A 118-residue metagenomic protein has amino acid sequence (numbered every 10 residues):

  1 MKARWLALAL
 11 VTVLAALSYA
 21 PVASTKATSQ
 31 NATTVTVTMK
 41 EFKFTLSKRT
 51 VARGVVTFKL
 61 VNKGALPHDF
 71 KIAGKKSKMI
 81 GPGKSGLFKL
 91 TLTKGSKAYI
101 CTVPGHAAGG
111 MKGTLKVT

Functional and structural regions predicted by a protein language model:
M1, Y19-K26: N-terminal, intrinsically disordered, basic low-complexity segments enriched in Arg/Pro/Ser/Thr
M1-A9: Bacterial N-terminal signal peptides that target proteins for export
L8-S18: Bacterial N-terminal signal peptides
S24-T38, K43, G81-T118: Extracellular/periplasmic metallocenter environments
T45-S47, G74-K76: Surface-exposed, proline-enriched loop/turn segments that connect beta strands in immunoglobulin-like
S47-L66, L87-I100: Beta-strand cores of secreted/periplasmic/IMS beta-sandwich domains, seen most often in copper-related folds
P67-G74: Short, surface-exposed beta-strand/strand-loop-strand elements in extracellular ectodomains
